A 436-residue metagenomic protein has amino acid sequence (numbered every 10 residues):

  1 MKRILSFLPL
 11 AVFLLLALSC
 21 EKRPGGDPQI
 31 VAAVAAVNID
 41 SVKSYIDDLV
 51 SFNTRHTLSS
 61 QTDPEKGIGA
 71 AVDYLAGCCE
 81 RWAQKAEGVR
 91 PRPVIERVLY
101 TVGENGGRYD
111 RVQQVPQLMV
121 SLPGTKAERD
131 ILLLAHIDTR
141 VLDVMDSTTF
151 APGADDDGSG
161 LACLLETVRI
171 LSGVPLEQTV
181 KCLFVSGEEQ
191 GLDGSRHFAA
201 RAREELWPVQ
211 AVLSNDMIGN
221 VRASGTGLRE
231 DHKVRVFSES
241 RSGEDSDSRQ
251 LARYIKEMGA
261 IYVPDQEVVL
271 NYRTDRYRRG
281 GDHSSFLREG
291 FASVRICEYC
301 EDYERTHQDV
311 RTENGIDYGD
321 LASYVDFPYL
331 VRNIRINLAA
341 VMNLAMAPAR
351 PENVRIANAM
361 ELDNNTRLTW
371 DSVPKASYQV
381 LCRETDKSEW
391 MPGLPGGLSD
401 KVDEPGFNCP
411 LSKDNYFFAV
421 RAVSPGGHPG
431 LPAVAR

Functional and structural regions predicted by a protein language model:
K22-G67, W82, R305, R311-D320: N-terminal capping segment at the start of a domain
S41-L122: A non-catalytic alpha/beta surface segment that caps or lines the substrate-entry region of metallo-dependent hydrolase
V50, I218-R235, N271-A349: Active-site-adjacent mobile loop/cap segments within catalytic or ligand-binding domains
V120, L133, D138-T139, D143-L192 (+1 more regions): Alpha-helical metal-binding/catalytic segments enriched in His/Glu/Asp
G187-S285, E289, S293: Metal-dependent peptidase/peptidase-like ectodomains
N364-K375: Conserved aromatic anchor
V423-R436: Extracellular fibronectin type III
